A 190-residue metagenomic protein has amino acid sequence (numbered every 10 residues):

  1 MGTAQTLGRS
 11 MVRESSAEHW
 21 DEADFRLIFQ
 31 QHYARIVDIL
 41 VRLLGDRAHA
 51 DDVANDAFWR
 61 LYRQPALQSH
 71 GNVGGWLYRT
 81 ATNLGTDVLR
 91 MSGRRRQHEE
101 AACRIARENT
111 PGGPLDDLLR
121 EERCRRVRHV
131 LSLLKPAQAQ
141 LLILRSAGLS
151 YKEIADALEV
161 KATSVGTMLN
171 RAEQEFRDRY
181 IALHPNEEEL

Functional and structural regions predicted by a protein language model:
M1-R9, R13-H19, D24, R96-E99 (+4 more regions): C-terminal edge and immediately downstream basic/flexible tail or linker adjoining helix-turn-helix-like DNA-binding
E14-D38, A48: A short, charge-rich alpha-helical start-of-domain segment used by transcription regulators
A23, L27, C103-S132: Acidic, proline/glycine-rich intrinsically disordered inter-domain spacer in sigma factors
Y33, V37, F58, K135 (+2 more regions): C-terminal flanking helix
D52-W59, R63, G71-N83: Structural recognition of an alpha-helix C-terminal capping motif at a helix-to-coil junction
R79-E100, R120, A182: Arg/Lys-rich amphipathic alpha helix in sigma70-family domain 2
T82, T86, L158-L183: DNA-recognition helix of helix-turn-helix
S132, P136-A139, A147-T167, D178: Helix-turn-helix DNA-binding module
